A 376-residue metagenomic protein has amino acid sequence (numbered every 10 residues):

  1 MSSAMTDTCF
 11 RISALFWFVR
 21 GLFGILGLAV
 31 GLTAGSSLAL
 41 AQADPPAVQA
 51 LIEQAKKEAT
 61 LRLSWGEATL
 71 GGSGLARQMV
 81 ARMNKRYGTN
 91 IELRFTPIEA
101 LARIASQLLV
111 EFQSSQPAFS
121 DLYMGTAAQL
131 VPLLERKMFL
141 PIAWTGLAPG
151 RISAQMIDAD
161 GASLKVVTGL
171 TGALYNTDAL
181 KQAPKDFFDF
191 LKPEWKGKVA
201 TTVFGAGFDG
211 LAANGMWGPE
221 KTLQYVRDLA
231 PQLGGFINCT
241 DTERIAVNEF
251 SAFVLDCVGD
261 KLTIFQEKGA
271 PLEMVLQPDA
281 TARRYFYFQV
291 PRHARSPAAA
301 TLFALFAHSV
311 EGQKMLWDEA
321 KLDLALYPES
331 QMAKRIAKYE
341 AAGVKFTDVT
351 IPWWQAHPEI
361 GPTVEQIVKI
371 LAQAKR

Functional and structural regions predicted by a protein language model:
M1-V19: N-terminal secretory signal peptides that target proteins for export/translocation
W17-S36: Bacterial N-terminal signal peptides
A43-V48, E58-Q78, F286: Extracytoplasmic "Venus flytrap"
S64-A81, E92-L109, Q116-F250: Extracytoplasmic ligand-binding site segments that recognize negatively charged/polar headgroups
L130-P132, S251-P271: A ligand-binding cleft/hinge motif common to bilobed small-molecule-binding domains
I152-M156, K165-L170, Y225-F236, E267-A294 (+1 more regions): Periplasmic-binding protein-like
G172-A179, A212-M216, R284-A299, M315-L316: A bilobed periplasmic-binding-protein/Venus flytrap-type ligand-binding module shared by bacterial periplasmic
K314-R376: C-terminal capping/gating helix-and-loop segments adjacent to ligand/active sites or protein-protein/ligand interfaces
